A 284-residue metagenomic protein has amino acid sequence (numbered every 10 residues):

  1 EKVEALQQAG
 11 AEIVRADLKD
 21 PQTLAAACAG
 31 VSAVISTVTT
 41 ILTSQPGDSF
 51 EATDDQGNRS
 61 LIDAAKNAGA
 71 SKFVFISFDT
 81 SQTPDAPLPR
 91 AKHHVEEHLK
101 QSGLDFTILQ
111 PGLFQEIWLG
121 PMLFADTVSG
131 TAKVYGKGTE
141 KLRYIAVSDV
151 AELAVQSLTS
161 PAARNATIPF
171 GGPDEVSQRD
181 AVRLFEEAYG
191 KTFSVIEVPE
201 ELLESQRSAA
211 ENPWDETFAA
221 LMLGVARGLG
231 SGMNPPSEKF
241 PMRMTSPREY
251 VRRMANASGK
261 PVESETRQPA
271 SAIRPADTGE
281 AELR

Functional and structural regions predicted by a protein language model:
E1-Q8, E12-I13, K19-V31, T40-D48 (+5 more regions): Oxidoreductase cofactor-interface core, primarily capturing Rossmann-like NAD(P)-dependent enzymes
A33, E200-R284: A hydrophobic C-terminal alpha-helical subdomain
E197: NUDIX/MutT-family hydrolases
